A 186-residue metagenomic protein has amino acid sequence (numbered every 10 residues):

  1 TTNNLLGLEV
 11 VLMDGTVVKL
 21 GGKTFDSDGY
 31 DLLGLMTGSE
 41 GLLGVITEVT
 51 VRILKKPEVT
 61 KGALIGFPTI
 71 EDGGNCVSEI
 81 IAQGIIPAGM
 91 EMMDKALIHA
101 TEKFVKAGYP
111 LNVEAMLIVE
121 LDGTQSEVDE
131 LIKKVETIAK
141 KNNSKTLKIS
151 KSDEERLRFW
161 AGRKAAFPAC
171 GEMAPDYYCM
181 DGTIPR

Functional and structural regions predicted by a protein language model:
T1-R186: Noncatalytic alpha-helical scaffold of FAD-dependent oxidoreductases
